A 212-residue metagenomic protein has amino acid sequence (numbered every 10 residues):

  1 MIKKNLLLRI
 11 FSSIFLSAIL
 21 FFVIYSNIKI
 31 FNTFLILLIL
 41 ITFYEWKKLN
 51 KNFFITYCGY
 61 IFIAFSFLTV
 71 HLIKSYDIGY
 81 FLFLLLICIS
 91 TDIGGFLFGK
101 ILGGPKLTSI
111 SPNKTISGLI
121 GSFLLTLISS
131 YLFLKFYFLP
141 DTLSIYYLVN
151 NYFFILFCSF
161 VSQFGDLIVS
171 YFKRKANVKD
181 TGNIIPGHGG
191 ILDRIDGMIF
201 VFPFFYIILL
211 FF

Functional and structural regions predicted by a protein language model:
I2-F160: Membrane-embedded alpha-helical bundles of polytopic integral membrane proteins
C158, S162-Q163, K179: Short, well-ordered coil↔helix boundary/capping segments
R174-G197: Interfacial loop-to-transmembrane junctions
V201-F202: C-terminal-most transmembrane helix of multi-pass membrane proteins
Y206-F212: Juxtamembrane boundary at the C-terminal end of a transmembrane helix
